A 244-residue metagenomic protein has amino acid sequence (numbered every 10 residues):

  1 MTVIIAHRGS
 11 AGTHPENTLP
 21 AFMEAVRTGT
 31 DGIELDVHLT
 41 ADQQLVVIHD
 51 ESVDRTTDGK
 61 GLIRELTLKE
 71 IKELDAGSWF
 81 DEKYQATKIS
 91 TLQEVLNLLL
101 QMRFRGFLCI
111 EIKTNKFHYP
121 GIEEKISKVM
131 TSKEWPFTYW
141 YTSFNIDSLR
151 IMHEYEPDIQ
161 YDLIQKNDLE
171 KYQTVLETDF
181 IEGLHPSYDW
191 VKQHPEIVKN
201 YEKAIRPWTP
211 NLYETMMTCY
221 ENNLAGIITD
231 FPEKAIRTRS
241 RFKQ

Functional and structural regions predicted by a protein language model:
M1-Q244: Phosphate-group recognition and catalysis centered on beta-loop-alpha active-site segments
